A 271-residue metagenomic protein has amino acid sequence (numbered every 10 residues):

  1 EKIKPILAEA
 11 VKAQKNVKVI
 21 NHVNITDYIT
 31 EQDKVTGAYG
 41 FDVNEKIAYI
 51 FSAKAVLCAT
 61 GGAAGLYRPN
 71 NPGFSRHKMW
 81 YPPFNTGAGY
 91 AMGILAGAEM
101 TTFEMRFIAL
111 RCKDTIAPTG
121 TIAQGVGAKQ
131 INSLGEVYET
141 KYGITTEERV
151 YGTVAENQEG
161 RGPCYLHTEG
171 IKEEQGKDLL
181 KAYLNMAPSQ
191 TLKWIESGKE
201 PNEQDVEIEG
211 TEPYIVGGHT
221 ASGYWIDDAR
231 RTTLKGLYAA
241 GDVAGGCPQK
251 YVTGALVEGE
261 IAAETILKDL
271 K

Functional and structural regions predicted by a protein language model:
E1-T26, T102-Y251, L256: Mobile, glycine/GP-rich and aromatic-enriched active-site lid/loop segments adjacent to catalytic centers
I29-T36, L234: A short, glycine/Asx- and small/polar-enriched loop/turn that sits immediately N-terminal to a beta-strand
K34, K46, I94, E136 (+2 more regions): Residue-level signal for well-ordered, solvent-exposed loop/turn and beta-edge residues enriched in charged/polar side
G37-D42: Short beta-strand segments that buttress and anchor functional surface loops
N44-A55, T233-G236: Core beta-strand elements of the Rossmann-like FAD/NAD(P) dinucleotide-binding domain in flavoenzyme oxidoreductases
A53-A55, A59-T60, S133, A240-G241: Short, well-ordered coil/turn residues at beta-beta hairpins and beta-strand->alpha-helix junctions within
C58-A117, L256-V257, I261-T265: Glycine-rich loop(s) and the adjacent beta-strand/alpha-helix scaffold that form part
